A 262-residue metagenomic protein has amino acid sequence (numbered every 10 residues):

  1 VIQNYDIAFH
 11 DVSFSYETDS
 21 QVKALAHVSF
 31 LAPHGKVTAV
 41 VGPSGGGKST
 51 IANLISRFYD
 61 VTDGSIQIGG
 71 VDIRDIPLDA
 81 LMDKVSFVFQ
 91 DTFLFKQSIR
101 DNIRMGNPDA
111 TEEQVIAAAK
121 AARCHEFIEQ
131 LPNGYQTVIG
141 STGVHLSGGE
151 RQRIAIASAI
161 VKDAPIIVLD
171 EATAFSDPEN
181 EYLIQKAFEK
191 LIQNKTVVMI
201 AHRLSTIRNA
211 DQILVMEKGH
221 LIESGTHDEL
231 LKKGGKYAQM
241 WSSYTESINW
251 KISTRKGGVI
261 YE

Functional and structural regions predicted by a protein language model:
V1-E262: ABC-type nucleotide-binding domain
